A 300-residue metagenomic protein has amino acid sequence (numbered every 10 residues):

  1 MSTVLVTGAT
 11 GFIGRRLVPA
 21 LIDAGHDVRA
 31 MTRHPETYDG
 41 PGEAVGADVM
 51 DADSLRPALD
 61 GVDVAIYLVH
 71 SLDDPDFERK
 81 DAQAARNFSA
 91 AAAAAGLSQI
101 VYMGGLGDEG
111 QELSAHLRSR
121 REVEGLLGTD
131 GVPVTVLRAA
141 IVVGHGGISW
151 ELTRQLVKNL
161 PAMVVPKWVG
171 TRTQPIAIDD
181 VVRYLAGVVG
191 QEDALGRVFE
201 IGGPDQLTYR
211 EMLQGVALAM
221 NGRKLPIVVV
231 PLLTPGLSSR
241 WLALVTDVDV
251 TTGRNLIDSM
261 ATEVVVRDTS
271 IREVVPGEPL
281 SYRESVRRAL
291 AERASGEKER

Functional and structural regions predicted by a protein language model:
S2-H26: N-terminal Rossmann NAD(P)H-binding glycine-rich loop of SDR-like oxidoreductase domains
T3, D63-V64, Q99: Structural motif
T7, M31, L68, I100-G105 (+1 more regions): SDR active-site strand-loop-helix element
L17-H26, G110-G222: Oxidoreductase cofactor-interface core, primarily capturing Rossmann-like NAD(P)-dependent enzymes
H26-R33: Conserved glycine-rich Rossmann-like NAD(P)H-binding loop of the short-chain dehydrogenase/reductase
E36-A95, G105-G110: NAD(P)H-binding glycine-rich loop region in Rossmannoid oxidoreductase-like domains and their noncatalytic homologs
A94-Q99, V132: A short helix->loop->beta-strand "cap" motif at the edges of active sites that frequently abuts
G187-T252, E263-R300: Mid/C-terminal beta-alpha module of Rossmann-like enzyme folds, strongest in SDR-family dehydrogenases/epimerases
